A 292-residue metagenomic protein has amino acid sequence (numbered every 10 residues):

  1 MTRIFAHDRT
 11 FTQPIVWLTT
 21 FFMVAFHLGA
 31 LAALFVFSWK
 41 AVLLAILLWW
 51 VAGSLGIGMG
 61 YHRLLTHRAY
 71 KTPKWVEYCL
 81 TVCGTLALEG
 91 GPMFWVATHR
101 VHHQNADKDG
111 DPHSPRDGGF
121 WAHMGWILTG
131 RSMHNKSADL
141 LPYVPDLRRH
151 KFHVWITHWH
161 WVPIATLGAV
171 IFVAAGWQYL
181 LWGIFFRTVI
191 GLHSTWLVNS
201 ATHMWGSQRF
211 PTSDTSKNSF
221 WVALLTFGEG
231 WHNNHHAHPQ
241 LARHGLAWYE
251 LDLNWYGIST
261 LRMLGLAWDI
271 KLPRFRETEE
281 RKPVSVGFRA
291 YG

Functional and structural regions predicted by a protein language model:
M1-W196, A242-G292: Non-catalytic, topology-defining segments of multipass membrane proteins
T2, F37, M204-F210: A short, flexible low-complexity segment enriched in Lys/Arg and Gly/Pro that occurs in N-terminal basic tails
Y143-K151, W205-W231, H236-H238: Active-site-proximal inter-transmembrane loops
